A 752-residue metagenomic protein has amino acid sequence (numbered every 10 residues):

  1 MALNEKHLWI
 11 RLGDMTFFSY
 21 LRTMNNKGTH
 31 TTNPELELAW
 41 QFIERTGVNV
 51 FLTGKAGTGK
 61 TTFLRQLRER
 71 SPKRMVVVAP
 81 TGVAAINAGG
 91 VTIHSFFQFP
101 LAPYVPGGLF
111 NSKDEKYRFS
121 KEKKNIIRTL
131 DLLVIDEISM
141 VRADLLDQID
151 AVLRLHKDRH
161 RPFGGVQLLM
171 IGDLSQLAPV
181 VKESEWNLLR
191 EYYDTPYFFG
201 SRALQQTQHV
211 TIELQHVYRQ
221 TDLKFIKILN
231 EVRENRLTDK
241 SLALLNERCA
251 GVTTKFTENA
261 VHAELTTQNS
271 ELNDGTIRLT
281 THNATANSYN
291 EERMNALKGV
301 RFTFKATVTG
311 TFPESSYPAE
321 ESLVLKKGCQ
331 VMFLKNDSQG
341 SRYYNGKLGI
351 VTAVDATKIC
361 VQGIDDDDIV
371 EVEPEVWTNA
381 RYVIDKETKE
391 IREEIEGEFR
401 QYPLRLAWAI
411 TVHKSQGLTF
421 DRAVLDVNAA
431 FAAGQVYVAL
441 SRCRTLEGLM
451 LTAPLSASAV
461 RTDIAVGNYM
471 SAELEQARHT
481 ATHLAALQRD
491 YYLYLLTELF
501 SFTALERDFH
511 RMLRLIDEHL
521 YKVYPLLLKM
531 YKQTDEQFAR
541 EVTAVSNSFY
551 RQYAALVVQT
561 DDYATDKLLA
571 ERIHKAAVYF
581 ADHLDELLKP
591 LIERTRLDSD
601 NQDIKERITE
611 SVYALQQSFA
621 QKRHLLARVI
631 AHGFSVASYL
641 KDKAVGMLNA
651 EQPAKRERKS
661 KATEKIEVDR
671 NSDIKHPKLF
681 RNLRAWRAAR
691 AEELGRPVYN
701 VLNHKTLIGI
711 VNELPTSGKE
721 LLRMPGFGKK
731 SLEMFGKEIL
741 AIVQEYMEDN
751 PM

Functional and structural regions predicted by a protein language model:
T16-K659: Conserved ATP-binding/catalytic motifs of P-loop helicase motor domains
E664-T716: C-terminal accessory/binding modules appended to enzymatic or scaffolding proteins
L721: Conserved phosphate/oxyanion-binding catalytic-loop motifs
P725-G728: Small-residue hinge/turn detector
K730-E738: Short arginine-rich
E738-N750: Short, solvent-exposed alpha-helical "recognition" segments
